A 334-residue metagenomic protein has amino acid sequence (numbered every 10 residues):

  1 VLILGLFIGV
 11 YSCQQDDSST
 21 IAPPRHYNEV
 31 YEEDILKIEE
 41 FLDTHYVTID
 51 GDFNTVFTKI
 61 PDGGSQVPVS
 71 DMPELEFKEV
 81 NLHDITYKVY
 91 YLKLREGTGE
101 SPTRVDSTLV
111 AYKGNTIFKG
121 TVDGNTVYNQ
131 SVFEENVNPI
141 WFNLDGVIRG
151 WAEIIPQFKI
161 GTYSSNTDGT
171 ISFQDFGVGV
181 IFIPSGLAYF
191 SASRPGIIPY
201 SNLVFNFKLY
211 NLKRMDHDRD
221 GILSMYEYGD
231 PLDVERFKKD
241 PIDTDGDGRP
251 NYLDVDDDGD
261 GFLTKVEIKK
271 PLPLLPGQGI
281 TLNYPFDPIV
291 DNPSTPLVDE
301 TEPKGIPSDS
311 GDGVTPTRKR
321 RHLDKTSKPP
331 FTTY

Functional and structural regions predicted by a protein language model:
G9-S12: C-terminal motif of bacterial Sec signal peptides marking the signal peptidase cleavage site
Q14-Y334: Cross-family detector of peptidyl-prolyl cis-trans isomerase
